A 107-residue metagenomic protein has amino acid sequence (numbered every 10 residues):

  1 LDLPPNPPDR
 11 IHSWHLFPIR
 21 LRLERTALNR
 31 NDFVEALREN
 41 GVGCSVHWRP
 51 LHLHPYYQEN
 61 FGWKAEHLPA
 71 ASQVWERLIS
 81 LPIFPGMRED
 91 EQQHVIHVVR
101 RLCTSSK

Functional and structural regions predicted by a protein language model:
L1-K107: PLP-dependent aminotransferase class I/II
